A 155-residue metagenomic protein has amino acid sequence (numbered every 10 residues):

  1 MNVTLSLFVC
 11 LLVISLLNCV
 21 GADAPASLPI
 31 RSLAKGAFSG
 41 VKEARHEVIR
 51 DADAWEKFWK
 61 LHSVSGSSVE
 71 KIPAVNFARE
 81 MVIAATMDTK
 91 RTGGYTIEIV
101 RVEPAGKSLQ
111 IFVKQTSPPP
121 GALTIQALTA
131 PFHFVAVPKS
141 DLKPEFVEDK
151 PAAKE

Functional and structural regions predicted by a protein language model:
M1-S6: Positively charged n-region of N-terminal signal peptides that target proteins for export
L7-N18: Bacterial N-terminal signal peptides
C19-E155: Exposed, flexible binding/inhibitory loops of compact, secreted disulfide-stabilized domains
